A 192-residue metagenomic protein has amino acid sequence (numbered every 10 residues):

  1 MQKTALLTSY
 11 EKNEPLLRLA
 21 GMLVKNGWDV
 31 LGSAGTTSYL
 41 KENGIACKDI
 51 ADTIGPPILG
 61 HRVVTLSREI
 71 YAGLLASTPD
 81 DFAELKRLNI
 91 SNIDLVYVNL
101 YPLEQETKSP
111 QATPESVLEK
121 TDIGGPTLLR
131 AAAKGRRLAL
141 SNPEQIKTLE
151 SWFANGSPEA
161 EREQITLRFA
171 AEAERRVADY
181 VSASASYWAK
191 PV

Functional and structural regions predicted by a protein language model:
M1-L31, G35-T53: N-terminal glycine-/serine-/threonine-rich phosphate-binding loop
M1-T4, K25-W28, N43-A46, R68-Y71 (+6 more regions): Short coil/turn connectors at secondary-structure junctions
L7-S9, D29-A34, K48-D52, A76 (+5 more regions): General beta-strand structural signal in soluble alpha/beta enzymes
K12-R18, K25, D52-P56, P110-Q111 (+1 more regions): Intrinsically disordered, low-complexity coil segments
L17, G21, T37, K41 (+7 more regions): Predominant activation on well-ordered alpha-helical scaffold segments within soluble catalytic domains
S38, E42-E115, I123: Acidic/Gly/His-enriched mid-domain segments of enzyme catalytic cores or analogous surface patches that mediate
L95-E119, I123-E161: A short, charged helix-loop
P158-V192: Long, charged alpha-helical interface segments
